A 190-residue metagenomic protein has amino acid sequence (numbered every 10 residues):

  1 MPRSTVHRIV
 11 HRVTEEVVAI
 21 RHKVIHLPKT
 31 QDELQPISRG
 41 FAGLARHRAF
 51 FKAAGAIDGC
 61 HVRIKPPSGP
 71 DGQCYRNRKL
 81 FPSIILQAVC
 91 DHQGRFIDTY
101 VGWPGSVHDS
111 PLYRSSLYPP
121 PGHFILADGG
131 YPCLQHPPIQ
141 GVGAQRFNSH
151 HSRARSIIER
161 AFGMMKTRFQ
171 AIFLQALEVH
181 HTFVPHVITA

Functional and structural regions predicted by a protein language model:
M1-A190: Short, well-ordered secondary-structure "scaffold" segments embedded in the functional core of diverse domains
